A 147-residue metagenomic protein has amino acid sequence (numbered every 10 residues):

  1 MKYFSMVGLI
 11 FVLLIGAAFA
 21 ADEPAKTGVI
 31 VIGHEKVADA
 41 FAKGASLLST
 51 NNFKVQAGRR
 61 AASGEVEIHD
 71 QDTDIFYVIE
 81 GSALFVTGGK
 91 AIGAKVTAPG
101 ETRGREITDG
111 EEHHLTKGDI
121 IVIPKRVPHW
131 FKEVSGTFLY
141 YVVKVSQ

Functional and structural regions predicted by a protein language model:
M1-G8: Bacterial N-terminal signal peptides that target proteins for export
F4, G16-Q71: A short, N-terminal "cap"/entry segment at the start of jelly-roll beta-barrel domains of the cupin/DSBH fold
E67, D74-Y77, E112-H113, I121: His/acidic/aromatic-lined binding-pocket segments of jelly-roll/cupin-type domains and related regulatory beta-sandwich
D70-F85, G89, A98-E106: Short, conserved beta-strand element in jelly-roll/cupin
A94-T116: An anionic, turn-rich surface loop/hairpin at beta-sheet edges that serves as a generic interaction/coordination patch
H114-E133: Conserved metal-binding segment of the jelly-roll/cupin
G136-Q147: A short hydrophobic beta-strand segment most commonly corresponding to one strand of the jelly-roll/cupin
